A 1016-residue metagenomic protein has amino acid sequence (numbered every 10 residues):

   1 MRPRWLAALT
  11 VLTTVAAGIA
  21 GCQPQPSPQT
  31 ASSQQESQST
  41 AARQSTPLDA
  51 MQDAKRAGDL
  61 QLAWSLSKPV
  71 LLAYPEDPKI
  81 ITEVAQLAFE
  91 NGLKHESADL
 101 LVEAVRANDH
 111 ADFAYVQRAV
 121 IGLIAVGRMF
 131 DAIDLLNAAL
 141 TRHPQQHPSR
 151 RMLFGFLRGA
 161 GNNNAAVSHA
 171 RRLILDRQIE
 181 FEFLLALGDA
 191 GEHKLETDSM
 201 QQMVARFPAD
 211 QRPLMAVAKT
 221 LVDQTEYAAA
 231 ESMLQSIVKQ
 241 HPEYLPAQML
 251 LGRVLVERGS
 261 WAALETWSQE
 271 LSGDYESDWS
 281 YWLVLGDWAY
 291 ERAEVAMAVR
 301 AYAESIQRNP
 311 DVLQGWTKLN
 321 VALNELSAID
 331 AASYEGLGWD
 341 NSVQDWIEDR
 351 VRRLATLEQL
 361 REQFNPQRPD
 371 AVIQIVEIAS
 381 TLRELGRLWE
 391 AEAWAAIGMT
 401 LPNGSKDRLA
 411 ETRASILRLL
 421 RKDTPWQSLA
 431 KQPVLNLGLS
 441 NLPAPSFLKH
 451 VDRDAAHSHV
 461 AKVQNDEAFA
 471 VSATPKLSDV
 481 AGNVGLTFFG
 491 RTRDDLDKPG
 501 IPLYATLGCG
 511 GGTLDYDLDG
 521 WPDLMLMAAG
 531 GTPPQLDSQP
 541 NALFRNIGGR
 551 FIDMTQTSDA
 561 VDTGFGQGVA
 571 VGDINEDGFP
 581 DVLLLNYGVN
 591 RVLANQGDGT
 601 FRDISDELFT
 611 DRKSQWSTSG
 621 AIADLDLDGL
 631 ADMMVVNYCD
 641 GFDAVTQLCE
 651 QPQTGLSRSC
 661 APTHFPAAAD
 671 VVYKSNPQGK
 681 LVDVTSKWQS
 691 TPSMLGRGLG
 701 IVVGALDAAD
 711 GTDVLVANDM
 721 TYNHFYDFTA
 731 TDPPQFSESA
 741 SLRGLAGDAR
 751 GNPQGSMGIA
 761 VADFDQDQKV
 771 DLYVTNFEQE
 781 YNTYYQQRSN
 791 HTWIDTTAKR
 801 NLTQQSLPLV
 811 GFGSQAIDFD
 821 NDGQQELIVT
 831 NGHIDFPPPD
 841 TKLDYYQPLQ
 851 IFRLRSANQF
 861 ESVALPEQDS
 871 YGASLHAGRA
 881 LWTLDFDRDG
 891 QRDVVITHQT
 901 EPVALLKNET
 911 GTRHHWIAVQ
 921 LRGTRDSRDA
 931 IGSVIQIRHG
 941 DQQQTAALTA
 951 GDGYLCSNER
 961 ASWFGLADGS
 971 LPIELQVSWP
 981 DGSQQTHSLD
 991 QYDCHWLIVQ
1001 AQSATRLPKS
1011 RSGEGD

Functional and structural regions predicted by a protein language model:
L48-D49, K79-E83, F113-R118, P148-G155 (+8 more regions): Alpha-solenoid helical repeat scaffolds
R56, E90-N91, A125-V126, G159-A160 (+6 more regions): Register position in tetratricopeptide repeats
P75, D109-H110, P144, L175-Q178 (+7 more regions): Short coil turns that delineate tetratricopeptide repeat
I373-Q374, L486-G510, D537, S558-A570 (+9 more regions): Repeat-based blade/solenoid architectures
V376-I378, W394, Q689, N801-Q804 (+2 more regions): Gly/Ser/Thr/Pro-enriched helix-cap/hinge segments flanking short amphipathic alpha-helices
L477, W521-A528, D577-N586, M633-N637 (+5 more regions): Hydrophobic beta-strand segments that make up the repeating blades of beta-propeller and related beta-repeat
G508-L518, G566-P580, A594, W616-L627 (+7 more regions): Beta-propeller blade termini
